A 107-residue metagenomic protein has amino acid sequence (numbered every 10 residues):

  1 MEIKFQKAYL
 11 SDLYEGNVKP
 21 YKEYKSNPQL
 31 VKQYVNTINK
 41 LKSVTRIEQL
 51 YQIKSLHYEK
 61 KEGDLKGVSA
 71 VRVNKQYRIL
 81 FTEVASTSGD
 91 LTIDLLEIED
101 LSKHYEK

Functional and structural regions predicted by a protein language model:
M1, L10, R46, H57 (+1 more regions): Glycine-rich, flexible loop/turn motifs
M1-I38: Arg/Lys-rich, positively charged N-terminal/basic patches that mediate binding to nucleic acids
Q6, L30, Y34-T37, H57 (+3 more regions): Amphipathic alpha-helical interface surfaces
V31-Y51: Generic amphipathic, hydrophobic interface segment in small proteins and small subunits
T45-S69: A short, surface-exposed loop/turn module that caps and links secondary-structure elements
V68-K107: Enriched for short, Lys/Arg-rich terminal
